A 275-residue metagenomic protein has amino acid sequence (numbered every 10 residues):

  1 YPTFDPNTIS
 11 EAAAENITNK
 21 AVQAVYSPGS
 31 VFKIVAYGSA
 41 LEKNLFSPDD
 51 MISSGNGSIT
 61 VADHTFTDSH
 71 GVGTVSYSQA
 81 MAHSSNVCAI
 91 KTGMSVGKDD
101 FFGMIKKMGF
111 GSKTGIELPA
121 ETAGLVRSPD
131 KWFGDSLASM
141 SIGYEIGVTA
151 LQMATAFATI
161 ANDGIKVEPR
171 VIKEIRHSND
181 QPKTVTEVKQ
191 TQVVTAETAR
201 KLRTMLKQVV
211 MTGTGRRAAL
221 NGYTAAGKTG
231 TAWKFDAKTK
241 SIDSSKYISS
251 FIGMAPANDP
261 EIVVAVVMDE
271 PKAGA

Functional and structural regions predicted by a protein language model:
Y1-G29, V35-M268: Beta-lactam-recognizing serine transpeptidase/beta-lactamase-like catalytic domain environment
D269-A275: A short acidic/glycine-rich loop-to-helix N-cap element
